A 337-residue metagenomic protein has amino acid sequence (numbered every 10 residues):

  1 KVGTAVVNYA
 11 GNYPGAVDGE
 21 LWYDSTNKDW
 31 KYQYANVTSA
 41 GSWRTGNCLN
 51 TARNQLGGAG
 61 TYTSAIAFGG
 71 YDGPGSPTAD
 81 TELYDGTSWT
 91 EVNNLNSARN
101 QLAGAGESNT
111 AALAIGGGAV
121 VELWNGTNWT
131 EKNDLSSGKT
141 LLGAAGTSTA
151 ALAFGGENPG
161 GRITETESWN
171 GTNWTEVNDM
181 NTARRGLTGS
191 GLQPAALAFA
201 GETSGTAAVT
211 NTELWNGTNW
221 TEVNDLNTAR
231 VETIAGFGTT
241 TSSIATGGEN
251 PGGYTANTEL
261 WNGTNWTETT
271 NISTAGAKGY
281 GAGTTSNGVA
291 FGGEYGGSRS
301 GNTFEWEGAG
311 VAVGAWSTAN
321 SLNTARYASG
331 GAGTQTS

Functional and structural regions predicted by a protein language model:
K1-S337: Polar, enzyme-active/binding microenvironments
